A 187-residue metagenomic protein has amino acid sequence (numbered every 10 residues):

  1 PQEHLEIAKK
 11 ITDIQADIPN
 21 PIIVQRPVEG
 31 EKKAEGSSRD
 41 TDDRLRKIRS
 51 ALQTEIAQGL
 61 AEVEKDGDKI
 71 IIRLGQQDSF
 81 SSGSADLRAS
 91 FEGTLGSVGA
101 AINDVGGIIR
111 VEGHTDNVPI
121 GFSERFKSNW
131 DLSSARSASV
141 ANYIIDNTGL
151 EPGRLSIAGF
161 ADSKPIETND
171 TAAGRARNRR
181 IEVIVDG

Functional and structural regions predicted by a protein language model:
P1-K69, G75-Q76: Juxtamembrane linker/hinge segments adjacent to a transmembrane helix in small membrane proteins
A8-I11, G99, A141: A generic alpha-helix structural signal
A16, Q53, A57, A100-G107 (+1 more regions): Sec-exported extracytoplasmic/periplasmic mature domains
D42-D43, R73, S79-G93, D104 (+1 more regions): Periplasmic OmpA-like peptidoglycan-binding domain that tethers envelope proteins to the cell wall
T94-V98: Long, well-ordered alpha-helical scaffolding segments within enzyme catalytic domains, especially pronounced
